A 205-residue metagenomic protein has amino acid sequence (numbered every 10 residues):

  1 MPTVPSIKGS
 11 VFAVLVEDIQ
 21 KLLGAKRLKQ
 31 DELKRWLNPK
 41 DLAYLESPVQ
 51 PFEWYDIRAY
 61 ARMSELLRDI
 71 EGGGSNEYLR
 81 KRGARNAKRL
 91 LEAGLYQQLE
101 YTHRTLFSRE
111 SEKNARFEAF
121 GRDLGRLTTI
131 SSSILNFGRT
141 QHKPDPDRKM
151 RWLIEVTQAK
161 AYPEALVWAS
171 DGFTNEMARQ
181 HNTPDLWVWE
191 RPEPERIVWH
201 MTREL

Functional and structural regions predicted by a protein language model:
M1-R89: N-terminal leader/assembly segments
P2-V16, T129-W168, R179-L205: Short terminal or interdomain "cap/linker" segment that borders an active site or interface and mediates
L22, K26, M177-P184: Solvent-exposed amphipathic alpha-helical surface segments
K34, G125, D171-R179: Generic solvent-exposed, charged/amphipathic alpha-helical segments that serve as macromolecular interface scaffolds
P39-L45, N86-A93, E193-E204: Short, mixed-charge aromatic SLiMs
F52-A169: Amphipathic interaction/junction segments at domain boundaries or subunit interfaces
